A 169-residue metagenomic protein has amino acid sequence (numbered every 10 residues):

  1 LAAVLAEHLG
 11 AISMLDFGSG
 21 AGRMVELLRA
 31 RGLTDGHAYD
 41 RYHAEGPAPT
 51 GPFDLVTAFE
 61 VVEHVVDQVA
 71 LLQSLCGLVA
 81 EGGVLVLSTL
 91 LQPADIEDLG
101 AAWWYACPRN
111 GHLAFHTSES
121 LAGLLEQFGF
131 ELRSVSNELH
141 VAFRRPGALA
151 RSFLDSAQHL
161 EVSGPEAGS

Functional and structural regions predicted by a protein language model:
L1-L55, F59, V69-L78, L87-T89 (+5 more regions): Conserved N-terminal segment of class I S-adenosyl-L-methionine
E60, H64: A short His-aromatic
V65-V66, V79-E81: Helix-to-beta-strand junctions that scaffold the AdoMet/dcAdoMet cofactor pocket in Class I SAM-dependent enzymes
L90-D95: Short "lid" loop at the C-terminus of a central beta-strand within the Rossmann-like core of SAM-dependent
I96, A102: Catalytic binding pocket for nucleotide-activated donors in carbohydrate/polymer assembly enzymes
A114: Residues that recognize and position ribonucleotide moieties
G129-R133: Short secondary-structure junctions
